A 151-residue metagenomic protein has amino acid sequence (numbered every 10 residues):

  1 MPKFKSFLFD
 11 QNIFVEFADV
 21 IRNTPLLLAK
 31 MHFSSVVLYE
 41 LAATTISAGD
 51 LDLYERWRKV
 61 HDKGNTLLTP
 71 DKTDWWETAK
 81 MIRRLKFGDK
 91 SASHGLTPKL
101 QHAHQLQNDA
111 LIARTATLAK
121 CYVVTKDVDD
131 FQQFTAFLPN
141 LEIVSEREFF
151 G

Functional and structural regions predicted by a protein language model:
M1-S6, A113, T117-G151: Acidic, PIN/NYN-like endoribonuclease modules and their adjacent C-terminal/linker elements
M1-V60: Short, well-structured N-terminal submotif of metal-dependent ribonuclease cores
E16, A43, W76, Q132-Q133: Alpha-helical elements of the RecA-like P-loop NTPase motor core of helicases
L26-L28, D62-K63, L118, L138: Short, well-ordered coil/turn elements that cap or connect secondary structure elements
Y39-L41, T73-T78, R147-G151: A short acidic, often aromatic-flanked loop/helix-cap motif at beta-alpha or helix-coil junctions that lines enzyme
A48-L53, L85-K86, L141-I143: Short, hinge-like loop/turn segments at secondary-structure boundaries
N65-T73, E142-E148: Short acidic-hydrophobic, aromatic-tinged amphipathic segments that line or gate anion-handling sites
L67-D129: Active-site neighborhoods of divalent-metal-dependent phosphate/nucleic-acid chemistry enzymes
